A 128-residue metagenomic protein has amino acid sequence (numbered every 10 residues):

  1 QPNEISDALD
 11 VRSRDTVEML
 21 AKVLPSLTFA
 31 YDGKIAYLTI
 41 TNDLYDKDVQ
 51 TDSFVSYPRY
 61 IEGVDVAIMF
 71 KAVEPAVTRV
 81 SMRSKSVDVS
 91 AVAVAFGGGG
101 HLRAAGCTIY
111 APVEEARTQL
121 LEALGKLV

Functional and structural regions predicted by a protein language model:
Q1-F96, G100-V128: Hydrophobic helix-and-loop "lid/oligomerization" segment in the mid-to-C-terminal part of catalytic domains
